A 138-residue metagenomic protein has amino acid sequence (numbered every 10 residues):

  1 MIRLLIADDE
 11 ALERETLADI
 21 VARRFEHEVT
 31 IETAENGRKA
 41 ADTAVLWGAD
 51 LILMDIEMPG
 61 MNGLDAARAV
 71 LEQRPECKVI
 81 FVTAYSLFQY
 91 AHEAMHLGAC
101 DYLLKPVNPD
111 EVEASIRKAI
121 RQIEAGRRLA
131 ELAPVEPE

Functional and structural regions predicted by a protein language model:
D8, D55: Active-site residues of response regulator receiver
H27-E35, T43, A91: Short hydrophobic/Thr-rich beta-strand motif most characteristic of the beta2 strand and flanking loop of CheY-like
N36-K39, N62-D65, T83: Acidic catalytic/metal-coordinating carboxylates
D42, L64-P75: Short amphipathic alpha-helix used as the core "switch/output" element in two-component signaling
M58: Receiver (REC) domain active-site loop signature in two-component systems and cognate sites in sensor histidine kinases
D65, S86-D101: Alpha4 helix (beta4-alpha4-beta5 surface) of REC/receiver domains from two-component response regulators
E76-S86: A short, hydrophobic beta-strand element within the central beta-sheet of small alpha/beta folds
M95, D101, V107-E138: Interdomain helical linkers/hinges and coiled-coil/dimerization scaffolds that transmit conformational signals
